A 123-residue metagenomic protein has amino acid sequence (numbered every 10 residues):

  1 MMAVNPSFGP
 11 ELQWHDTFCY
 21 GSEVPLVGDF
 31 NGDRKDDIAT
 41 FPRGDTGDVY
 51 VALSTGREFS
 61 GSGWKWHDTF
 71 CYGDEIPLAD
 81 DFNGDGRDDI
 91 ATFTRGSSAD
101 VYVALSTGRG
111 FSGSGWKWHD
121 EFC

Functional and structural regions predicted by a protein language model:
M1-C123: Trp/Gly-enriched beta-strand/coil motifs that build multi-repeat beta-propeller-like domains and related W-rich binding
